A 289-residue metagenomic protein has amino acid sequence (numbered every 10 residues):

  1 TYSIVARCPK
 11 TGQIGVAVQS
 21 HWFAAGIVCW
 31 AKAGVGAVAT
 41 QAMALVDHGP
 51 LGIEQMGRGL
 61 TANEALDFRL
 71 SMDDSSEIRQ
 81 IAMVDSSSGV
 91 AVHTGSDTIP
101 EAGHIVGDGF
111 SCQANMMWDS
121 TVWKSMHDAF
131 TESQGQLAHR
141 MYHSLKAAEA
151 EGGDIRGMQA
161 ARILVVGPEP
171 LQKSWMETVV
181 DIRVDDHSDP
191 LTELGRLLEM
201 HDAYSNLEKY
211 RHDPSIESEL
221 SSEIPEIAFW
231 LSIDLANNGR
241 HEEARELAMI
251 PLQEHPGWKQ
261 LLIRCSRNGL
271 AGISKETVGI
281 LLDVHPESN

Functional and structural regions predicted by a protein language model:
T1-I227, P251, L281: N-terminal nucleophile
I250-L252, W258: Alpha-helical solenoid scaffolds that mediate protein-protein interactions, centered on TPR/SEL1-like repeats but also
W258-H285: TPR/TPR-like alpha-solenoid helical repeat scaffolds
